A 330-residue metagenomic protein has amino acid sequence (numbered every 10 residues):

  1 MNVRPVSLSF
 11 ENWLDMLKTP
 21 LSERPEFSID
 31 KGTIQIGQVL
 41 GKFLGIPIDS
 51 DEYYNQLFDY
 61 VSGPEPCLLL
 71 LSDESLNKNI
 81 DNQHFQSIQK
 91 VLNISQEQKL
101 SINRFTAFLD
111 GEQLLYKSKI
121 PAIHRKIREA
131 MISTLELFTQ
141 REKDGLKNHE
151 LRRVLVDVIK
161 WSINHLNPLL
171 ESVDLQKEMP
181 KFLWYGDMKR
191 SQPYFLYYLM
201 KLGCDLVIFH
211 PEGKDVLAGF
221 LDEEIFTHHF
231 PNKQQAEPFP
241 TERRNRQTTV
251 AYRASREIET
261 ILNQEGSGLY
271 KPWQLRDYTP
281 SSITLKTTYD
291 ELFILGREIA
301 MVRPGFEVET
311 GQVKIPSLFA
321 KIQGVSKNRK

Functional and structural regions predicted by a protein language model:
M1-V156, E223-R329: Conserved N-terminal ligand/cofactor-binding loop architecture of enzyme catalytic domains
K143-G203, V207-G219, E224, K330: Active-site and donor-binding regions of nucleotide-sugar-utilizing enzymes
